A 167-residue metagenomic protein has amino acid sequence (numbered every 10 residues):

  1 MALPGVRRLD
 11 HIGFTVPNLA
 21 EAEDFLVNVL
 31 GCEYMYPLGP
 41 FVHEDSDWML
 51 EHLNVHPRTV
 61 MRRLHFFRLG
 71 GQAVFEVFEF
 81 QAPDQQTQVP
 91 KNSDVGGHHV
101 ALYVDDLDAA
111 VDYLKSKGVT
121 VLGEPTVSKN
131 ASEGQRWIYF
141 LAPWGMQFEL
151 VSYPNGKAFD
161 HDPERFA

Functional and structural regions predicted by a protein language model:
M1-G5, F14, P37, F75 (+2 more regions): Vicinal oxygen chelate
L3, P90-N92: Short consensus segments that form the blades of beta-propeller domains, in both extracellular/periplasmic
L9, L64-F67, Q72-V77, G97 (+1 more regions): Short, structured motif recognition centered on aromatic/hydrophobic residues
L9-H11, V95-H99, Q135: Short, solvent-exposed beta-strand edge segments and adjacent coil->beta transition regions
T15-Q72, A109, S116, S128-E133: Core segments of cupin and vicinal oxygen chelate
V42, A82, P154-G156: A short acidic/small-residue loop/turn micro-motif
F78, Q85-P90, H98-H99, L114: A contiguous binding-surface segment within folded domains or other stable secondary-structure elements
F80-P83, R165: Short, flexible, mixed-charge acidic loops at enzyme active sites
